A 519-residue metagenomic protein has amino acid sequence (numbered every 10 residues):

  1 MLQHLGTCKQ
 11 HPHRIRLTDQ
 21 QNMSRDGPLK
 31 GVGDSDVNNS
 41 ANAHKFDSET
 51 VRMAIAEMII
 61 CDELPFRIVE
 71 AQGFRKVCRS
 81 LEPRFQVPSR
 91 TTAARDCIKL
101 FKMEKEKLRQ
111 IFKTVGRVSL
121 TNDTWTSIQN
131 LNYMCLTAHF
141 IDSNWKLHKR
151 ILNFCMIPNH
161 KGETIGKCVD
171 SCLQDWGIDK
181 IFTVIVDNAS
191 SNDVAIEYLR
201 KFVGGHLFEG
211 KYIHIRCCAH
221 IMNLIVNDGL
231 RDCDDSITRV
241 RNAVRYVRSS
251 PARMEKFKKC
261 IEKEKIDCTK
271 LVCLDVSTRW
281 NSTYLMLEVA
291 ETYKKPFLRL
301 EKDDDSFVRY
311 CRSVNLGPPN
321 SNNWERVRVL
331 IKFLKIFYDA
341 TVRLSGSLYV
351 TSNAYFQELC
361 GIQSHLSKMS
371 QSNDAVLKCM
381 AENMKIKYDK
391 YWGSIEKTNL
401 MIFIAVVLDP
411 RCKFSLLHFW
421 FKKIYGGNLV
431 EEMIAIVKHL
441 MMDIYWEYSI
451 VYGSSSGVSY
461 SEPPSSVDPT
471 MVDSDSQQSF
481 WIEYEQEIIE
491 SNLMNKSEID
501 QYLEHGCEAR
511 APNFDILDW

Functional and structural regions predicted by a protein language model:
L2-K30, V118, M134, I141-V289 (+1 more regions): Histidine/cysteine- and/or acidic
Q3, M53-I68, Q72, K76 (+12 more regions): Conserved, well-structured core segments
Q10-G73: Intrinsically disordered, low-complexity regulatory regions of eukaryotic transcription factors
H13-L17, I68-V69, Q86-R90, E106 (+14 more regions): Intrinsically disordered, low-complexity regions enriched in proline, serine, glycine and charged residues
D26-H44, Q72, K76-R150, F182-I185: Structured nucleic-acid-interacting core domains from mobile-element enzymes and related host factors, especially RNase
H44-M53, F66-V69, Q110-K113, D142-N144 (+3 more regions): Helix-boundary capping/turn motifs
R109, D170-Q174, D389: Generic structural signal for well-ordered alpha-helical scaffold segments
C268, R299-D518: Extended, C-terminal/distal alpha-helical "rod" segments
